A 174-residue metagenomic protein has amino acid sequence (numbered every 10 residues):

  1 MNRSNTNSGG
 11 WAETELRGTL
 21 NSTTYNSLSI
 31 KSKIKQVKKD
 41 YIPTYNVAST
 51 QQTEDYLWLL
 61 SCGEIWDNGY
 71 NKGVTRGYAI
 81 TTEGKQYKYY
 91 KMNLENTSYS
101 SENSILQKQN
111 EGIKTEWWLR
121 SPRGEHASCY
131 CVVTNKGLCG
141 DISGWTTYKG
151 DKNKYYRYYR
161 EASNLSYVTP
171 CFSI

Functional and structural regions predicted by a protein language model:
M1-I174: Collagenous Gly-X-Y triple-helix signature in extracellular proteins
